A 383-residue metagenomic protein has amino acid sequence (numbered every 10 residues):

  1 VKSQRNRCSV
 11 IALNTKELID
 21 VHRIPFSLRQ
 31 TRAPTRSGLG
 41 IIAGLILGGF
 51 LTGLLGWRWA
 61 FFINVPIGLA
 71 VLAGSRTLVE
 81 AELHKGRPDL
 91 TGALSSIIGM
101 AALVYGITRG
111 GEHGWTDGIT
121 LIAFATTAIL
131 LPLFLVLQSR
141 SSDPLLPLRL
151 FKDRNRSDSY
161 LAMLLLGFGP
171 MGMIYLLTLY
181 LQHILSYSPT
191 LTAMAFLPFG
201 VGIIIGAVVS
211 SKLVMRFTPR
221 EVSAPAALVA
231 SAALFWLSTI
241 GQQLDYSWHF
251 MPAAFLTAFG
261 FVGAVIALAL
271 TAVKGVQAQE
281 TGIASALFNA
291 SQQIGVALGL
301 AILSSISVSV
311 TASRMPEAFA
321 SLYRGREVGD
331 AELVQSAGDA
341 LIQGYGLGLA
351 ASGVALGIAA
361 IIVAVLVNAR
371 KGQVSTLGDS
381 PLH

Functional and structural regions predicted by a protein language model:
V1, A12, R23-G92, G118: Helix-loop-helix hairpins in multi-pass membrane proteins, especially solute transporters
F26-A33, P189, A278-L287: Loop-to-transmembrane helix entry/capping segments in MFS-fold secondary transporters and related SLC/MFSD carriers
A33-I41, L45, G92, S96 (+6 more regions): Structural signature of transmembrane alpha-helices in multi-pass secondary transporters
I41-G49, M100, Y175, A207 (+1 more regions): Glycine/proline-centered helix-kink
L47-L55, I107, L181-Q182, L213-V214 (+2 more regions): Interfacial helix-cap and linker-helix signal at transmembrane-aqueous boundaries of multi-pass secondary transporters
L54, A70, A269-G275, I283 (+1 more regions): Hydrophobic transmembrane architecture of multi-pass small-molecule transporters
G56, N64, V71, T91-G92 (+4 more regions): Transmembrane core module of solute transporters
V65-E82, G99-T108, T126-S141, A359-V367: C-terminal membrane-cytosol helix-exit motif in multi-pass small-molecule transporters
